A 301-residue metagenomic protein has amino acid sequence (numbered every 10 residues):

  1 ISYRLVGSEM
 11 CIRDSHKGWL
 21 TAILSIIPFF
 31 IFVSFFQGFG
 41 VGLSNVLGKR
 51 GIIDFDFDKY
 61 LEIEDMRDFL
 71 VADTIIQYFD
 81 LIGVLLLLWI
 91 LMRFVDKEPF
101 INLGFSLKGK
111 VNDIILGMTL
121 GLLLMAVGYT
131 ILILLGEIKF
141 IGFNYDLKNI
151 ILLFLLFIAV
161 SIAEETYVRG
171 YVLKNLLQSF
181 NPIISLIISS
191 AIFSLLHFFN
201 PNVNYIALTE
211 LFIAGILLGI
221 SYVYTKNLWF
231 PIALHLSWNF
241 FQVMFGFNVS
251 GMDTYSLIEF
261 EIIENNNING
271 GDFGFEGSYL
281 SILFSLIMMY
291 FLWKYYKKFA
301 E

Functional and structural regions predicted by a protein language model:
I1-I12: Single conserved hydrophobic/aromatic residue that forms the stacking wall/gate of nucleotide- or nucleobase-binding
P28-S34, L81-L91, L122-G128, S281-Y296: Hydrophobic core of alpha-helical transmembrane segments in multi-pass integral membrane proteins
F35, A207-N266: Functionally important transmembrane alpha-helices
G42-I75, D96-T166, L173-Q178: Juxtamembrane helix-loop-helix connectors linking adjacent transmembrane helices in multi-pass membrane enzymes
N45, F240-E301: C-terminal membrane module of polytopic membrane proteins
D68-G83, A159-A163, N266-L286: Hydrophobic alpha-helical transmembrane segments
M125-G128, F157-S161, P182-F198, F212: Small-polar-interrupted transmembrane alpha-helices in polytopic inner-membrane proteins
A163-I188, I220-N227: Membrane-interface helix/loop boundary segments of multi-pass membrane proteins
